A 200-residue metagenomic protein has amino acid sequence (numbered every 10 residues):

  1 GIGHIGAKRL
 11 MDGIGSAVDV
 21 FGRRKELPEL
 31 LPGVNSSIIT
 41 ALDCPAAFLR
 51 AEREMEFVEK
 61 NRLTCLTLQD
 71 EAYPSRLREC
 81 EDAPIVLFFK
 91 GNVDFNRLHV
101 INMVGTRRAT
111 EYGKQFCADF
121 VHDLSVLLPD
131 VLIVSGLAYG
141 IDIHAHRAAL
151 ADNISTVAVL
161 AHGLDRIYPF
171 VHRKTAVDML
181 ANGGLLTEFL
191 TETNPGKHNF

Functional and structural regions predicted by a protein language model:
G1-D123: Short, positively charged patches
T67-F200: Glycine-biased, small-residue-rich flexible motifs in mid-sequence functional cores and linkers
